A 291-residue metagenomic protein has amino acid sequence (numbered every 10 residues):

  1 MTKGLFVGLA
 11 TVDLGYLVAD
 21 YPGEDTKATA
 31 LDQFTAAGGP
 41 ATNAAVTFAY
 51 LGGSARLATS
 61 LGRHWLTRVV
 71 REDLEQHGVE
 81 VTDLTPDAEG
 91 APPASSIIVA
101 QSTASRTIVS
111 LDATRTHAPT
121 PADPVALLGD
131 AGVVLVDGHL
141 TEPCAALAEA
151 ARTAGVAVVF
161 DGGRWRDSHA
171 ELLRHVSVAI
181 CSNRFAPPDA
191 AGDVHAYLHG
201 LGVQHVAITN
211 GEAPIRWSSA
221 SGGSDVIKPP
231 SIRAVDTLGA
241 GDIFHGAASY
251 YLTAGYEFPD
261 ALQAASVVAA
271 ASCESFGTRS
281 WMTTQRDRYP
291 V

Functional and structural regions predicted by a protein language model:
M1-A10, R71-P86, I98-D225: Ribokinase/PfkB-type carbohydrate-kinase core domain
M1-S60, W65-R68: Glycine-rich phosphate/adenosyl-contacting loop at the front of the ribokinase-like
A28-G39, N43, W65, D87-A91 (+4 more regions): Residues at secondary-structure transition points
T29, H195-V291: Conserved phosphate-binding/catalytic region of the ribokinase-like
D32, A58-R63, E80-P92, V206-N210 (+1 more regions): Beta-strand->loop->alpha-helix junctions that form or flank phosphate-binding loops in nucleotide-handling enzymes
A49-Y50, R152, T253: Gly/Ala-rich phosphate-binding loop of Rossmann-like dinucleotide-binding domains, activating on the conserved
